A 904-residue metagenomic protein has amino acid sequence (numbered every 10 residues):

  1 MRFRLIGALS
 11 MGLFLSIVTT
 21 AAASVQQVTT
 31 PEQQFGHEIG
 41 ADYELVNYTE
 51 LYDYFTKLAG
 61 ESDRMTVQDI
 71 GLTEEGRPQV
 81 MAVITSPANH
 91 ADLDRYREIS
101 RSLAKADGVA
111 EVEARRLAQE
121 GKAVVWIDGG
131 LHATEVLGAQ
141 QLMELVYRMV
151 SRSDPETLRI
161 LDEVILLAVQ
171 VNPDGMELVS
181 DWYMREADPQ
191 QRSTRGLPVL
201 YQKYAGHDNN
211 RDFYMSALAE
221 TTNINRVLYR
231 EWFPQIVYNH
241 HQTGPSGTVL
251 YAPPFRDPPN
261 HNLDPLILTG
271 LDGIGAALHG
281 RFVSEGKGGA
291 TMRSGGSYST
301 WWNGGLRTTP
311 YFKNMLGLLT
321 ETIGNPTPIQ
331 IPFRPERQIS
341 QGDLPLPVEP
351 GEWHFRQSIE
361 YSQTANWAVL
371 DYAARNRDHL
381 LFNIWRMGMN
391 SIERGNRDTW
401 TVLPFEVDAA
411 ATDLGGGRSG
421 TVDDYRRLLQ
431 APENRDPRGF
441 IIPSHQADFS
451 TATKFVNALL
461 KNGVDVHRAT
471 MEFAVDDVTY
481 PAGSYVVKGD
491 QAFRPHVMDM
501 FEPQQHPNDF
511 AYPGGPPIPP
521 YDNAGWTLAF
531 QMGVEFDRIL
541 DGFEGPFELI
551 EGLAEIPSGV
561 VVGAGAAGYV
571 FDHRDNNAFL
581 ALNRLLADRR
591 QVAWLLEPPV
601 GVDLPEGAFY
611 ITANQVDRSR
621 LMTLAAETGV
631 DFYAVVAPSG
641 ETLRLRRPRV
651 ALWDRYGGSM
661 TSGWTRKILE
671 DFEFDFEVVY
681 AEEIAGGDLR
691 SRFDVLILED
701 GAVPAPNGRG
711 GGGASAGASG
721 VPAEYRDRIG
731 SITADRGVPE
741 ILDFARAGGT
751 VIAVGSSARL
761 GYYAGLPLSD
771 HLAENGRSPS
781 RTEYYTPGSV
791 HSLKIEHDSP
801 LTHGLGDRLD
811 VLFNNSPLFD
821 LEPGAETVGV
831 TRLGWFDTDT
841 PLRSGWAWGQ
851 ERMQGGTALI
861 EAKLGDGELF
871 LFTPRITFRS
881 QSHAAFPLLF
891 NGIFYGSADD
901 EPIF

Functional and structural regions predicted by a protein language model:
M1-F3: N-terminal secretory signal peptides that target proteins for export/translocation
A8-T20: Bacterial N-terminal signal peptides
S24-V164, A205, R211-D212, A217-A219 (+5 more regions): Intrinsic-disorder/low-complexity accessory segments
L131-A133, V169-G175, M215, G244: Acidic, glycine-rich active-site loops and adjacent beta-strand->loop/helix elements that engage anionic groups
L161-L166, V171-R211: Divalent-metal coordination cores built from histidine and acidic residues
A168-N172, Y183, N239-G247, S757: Short, solvent-exposed turn/loop segments enriched in Gly/Ser/Thr/Pro and often Arg
D174-G175, G244-S246, P326, P704: Feature marks short, surface-exposed loop/turn motifs that line or immediately flank catalytic pockets and channel
Y238-N239, I697: N-terminal Rossmann-like NAD(P) cofactor-binding module of classical short-chain dehydrogenase/reductase
